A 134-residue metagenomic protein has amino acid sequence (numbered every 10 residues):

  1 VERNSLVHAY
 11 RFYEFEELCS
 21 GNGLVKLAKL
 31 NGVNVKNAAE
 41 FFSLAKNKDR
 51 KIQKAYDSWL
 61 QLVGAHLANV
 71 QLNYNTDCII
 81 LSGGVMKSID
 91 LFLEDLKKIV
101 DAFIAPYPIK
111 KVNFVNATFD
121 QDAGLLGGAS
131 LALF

Functional and structural regions predicted by a protein language model:
E2-F134: ATP-binding/phosphotransfer module of carbohydrate and carboxylate kinases, centering on a glycine-rich
